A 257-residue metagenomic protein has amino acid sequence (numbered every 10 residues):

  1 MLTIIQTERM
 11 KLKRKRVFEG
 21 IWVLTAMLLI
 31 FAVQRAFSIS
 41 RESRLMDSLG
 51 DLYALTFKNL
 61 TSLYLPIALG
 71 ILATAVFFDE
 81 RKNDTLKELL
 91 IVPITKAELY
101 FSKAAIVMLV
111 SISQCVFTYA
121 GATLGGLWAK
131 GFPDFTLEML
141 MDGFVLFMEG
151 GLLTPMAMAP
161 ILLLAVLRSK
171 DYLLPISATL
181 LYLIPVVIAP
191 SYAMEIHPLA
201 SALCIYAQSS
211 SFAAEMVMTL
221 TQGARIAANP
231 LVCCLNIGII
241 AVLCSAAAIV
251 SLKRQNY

Functional and structural regions predicted by a protein language model:
M1-T25: Aromatic- and glycine-rich beta-strand/loop motifs that create alpha-glucan
R16-F18, T95-A97, F101, M139 (+1 more regions): Membrane-helix interface segments
G20-I30, A105-Y119, S177-P198: Hydrophobic alpha-helical membrane-insertion segments
T25-L69, F101-L167, L220-G223, A227-P230 (+1 more regions): Secretory targeting signals
R35-Y53, I176-R254: Terminal transmembrane helical anchor/hairpin motif
I39-S43, F78-R81, T85, G121 (+6 more regions): Membrane-interfacial segments
I67-R81, L86, M156-L173, I237-R254: Transmembrane alpha-helical segments in integral membrane proteins
V76-M108: Helix-loop-helix units of permease transmembrane domains in multi-pass membrane transporters, especially ABC
